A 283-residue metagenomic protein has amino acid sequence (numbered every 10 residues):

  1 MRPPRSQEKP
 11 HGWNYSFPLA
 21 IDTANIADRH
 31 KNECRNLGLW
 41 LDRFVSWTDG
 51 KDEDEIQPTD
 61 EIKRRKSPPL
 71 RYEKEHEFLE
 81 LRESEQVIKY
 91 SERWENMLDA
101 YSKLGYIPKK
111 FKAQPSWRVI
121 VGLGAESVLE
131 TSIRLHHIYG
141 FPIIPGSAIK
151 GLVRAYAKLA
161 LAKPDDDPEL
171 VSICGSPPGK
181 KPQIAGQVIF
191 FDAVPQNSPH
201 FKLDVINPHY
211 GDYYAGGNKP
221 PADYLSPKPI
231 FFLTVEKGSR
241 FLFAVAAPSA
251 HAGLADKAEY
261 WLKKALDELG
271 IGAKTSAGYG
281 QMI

Functional and structural regions predicted by a protein language model:
M1-I283: Small/polar/charged residue-enriched interaction surfaces, especially the RNA/DNA-contacting tracks of RNP/CRISPR
